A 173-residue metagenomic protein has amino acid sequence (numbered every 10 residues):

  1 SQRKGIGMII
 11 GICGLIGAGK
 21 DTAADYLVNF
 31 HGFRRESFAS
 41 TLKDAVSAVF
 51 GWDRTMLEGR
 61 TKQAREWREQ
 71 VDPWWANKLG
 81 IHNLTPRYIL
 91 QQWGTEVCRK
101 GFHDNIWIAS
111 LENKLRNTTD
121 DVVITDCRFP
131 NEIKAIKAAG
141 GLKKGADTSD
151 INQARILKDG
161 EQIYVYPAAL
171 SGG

Functional and structural regions predicted by a protein language model:
S1-G7: Short, Lys/Arg-enriched N-terminal segments with co-localized hydrophobic residues within the first ~10-30 amino acids
L15: P-loop (Walker A) phosphate-binding loop of NTP-binding proteins
A18: ATP-binding Walker
D21: Walker A/P-loop
N29-E36: Post-Walker A helix-loop "phosphate-sensing" segment adjacent to the P-loop in P-loop NTPases
S40-D120: ATP-dependent small-molecule kinase phosphotransfer cores that center on conserved nucleotide phosphate-binding segments
T85, I89-F102, A109-S171: ATP-dependent NMP and nucleoside kinases share a basic, alpha-helical "lid"
